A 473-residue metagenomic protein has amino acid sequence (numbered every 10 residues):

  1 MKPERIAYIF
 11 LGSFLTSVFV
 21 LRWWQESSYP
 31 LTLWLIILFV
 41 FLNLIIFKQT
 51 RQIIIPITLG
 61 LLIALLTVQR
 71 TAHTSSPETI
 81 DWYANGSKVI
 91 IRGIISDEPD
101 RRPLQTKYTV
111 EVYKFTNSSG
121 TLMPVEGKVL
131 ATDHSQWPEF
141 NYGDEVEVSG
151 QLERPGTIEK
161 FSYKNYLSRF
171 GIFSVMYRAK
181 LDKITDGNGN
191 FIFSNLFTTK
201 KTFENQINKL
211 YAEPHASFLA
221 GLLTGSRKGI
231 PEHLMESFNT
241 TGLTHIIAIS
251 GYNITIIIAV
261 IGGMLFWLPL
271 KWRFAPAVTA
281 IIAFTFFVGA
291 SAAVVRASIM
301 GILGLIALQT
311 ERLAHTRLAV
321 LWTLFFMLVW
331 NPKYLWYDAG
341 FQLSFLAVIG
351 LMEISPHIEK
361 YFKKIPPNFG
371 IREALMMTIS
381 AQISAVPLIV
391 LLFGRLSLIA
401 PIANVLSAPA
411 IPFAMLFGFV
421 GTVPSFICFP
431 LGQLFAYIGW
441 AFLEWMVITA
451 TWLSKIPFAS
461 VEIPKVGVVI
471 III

Functional and structural regions predicted by a protein language model:
M1-T79, R296: N-terminal leader/targeting segments
K2-I6, W24-E26, L431-I473: C-terminal regulatory/interaction regions
P3, I9, S13, S17 (+6 more regions): Hydrophobic alpha-helical transmembrane segments in multi-pass membrane proteins
L21-L31, A339, I402, S460-P464: Membrane-helix interface and helix-disruption motif detector
P30-F39, L343-S344, N404-A408: Alpha-helical transmembrane segments of polytopic membrane proteins
L59-H245: Membrane-interface helix/helix-cap signal primarily in integral membrane proteins
L196, K200, E204-N208, L265 (+9 more regions): Membrane-interacting alpha-helical segments
